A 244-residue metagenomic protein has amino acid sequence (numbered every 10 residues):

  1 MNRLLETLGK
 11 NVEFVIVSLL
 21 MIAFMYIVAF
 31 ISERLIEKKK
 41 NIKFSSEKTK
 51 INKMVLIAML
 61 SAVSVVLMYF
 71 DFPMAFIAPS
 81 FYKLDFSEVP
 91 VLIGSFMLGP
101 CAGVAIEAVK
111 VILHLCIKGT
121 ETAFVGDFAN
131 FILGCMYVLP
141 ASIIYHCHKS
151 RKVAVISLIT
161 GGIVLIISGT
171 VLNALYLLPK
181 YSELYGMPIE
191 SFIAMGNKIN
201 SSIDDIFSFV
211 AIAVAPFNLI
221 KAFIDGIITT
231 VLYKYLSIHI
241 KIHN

Functional and structural regions predicted by a protein language model:
M1-N244: Loop-helix junctions at membrane interfaces
